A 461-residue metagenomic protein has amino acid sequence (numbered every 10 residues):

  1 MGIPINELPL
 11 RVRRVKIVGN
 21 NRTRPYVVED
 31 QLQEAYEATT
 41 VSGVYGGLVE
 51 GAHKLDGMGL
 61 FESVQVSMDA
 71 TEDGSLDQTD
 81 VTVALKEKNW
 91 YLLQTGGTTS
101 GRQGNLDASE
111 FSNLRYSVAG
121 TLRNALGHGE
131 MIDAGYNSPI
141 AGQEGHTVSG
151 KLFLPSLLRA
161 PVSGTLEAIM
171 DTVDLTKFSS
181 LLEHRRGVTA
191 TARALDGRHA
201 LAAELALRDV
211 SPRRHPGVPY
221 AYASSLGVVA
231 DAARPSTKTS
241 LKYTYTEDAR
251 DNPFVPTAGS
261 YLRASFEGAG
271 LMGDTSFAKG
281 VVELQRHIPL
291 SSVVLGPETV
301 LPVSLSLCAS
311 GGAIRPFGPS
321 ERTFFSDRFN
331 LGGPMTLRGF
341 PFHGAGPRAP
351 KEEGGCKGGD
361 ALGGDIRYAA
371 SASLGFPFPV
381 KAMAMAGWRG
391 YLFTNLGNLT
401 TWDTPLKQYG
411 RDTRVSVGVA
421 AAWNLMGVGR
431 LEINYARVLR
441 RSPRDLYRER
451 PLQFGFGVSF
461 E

Functional and structural regions predicted by a protein language model:
M1-G43, G197-V229: Acidic, glycine-rich low-complexity/disordered segments
E7, N20, T39-G47, D56 (+7 more regions): Extracytoplasmic/periplasmic, Sec-exported soluble proteins
I17, Q33, V66-D69, G311 (+1 more regions): Hydrophobic/anchoring residues in structured secondary elements
R24, G47-G51, G280: Stable alpha-helical elements in mature extracytoplasmic
D30-Y36, T172, A264-F266: Short, hydrophobic beta-strand segments
V44-R263, R338-G339, H343-K351, K357 (+1 more regions): Gram-negative/organellar outer-membrane beta-barrel architecture
G104-N105, A221-R234, K238-L396, T400-D403 (+3 more regions): C-terminal outer-membrane beta-barrel translocator/porin domains of Gram-negative envelope proteins and their
L399, L406-L431, Y435-P443: C-terminal structured "cap/appendage" subdomains that terminate the fold
